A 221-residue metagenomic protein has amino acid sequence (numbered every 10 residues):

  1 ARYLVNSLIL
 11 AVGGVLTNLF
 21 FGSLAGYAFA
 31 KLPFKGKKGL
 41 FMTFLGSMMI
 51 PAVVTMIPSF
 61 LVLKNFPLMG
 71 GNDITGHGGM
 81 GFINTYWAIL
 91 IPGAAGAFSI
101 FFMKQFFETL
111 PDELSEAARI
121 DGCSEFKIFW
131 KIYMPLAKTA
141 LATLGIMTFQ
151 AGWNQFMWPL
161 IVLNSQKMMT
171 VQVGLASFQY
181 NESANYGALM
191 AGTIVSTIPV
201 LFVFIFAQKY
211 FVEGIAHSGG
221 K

Functional and structural regions predicted by a protein language model:
A1-K221: A structural signal for multi-pass alpha-helical bundles of membrane permease subunits that mediate small-molecule
